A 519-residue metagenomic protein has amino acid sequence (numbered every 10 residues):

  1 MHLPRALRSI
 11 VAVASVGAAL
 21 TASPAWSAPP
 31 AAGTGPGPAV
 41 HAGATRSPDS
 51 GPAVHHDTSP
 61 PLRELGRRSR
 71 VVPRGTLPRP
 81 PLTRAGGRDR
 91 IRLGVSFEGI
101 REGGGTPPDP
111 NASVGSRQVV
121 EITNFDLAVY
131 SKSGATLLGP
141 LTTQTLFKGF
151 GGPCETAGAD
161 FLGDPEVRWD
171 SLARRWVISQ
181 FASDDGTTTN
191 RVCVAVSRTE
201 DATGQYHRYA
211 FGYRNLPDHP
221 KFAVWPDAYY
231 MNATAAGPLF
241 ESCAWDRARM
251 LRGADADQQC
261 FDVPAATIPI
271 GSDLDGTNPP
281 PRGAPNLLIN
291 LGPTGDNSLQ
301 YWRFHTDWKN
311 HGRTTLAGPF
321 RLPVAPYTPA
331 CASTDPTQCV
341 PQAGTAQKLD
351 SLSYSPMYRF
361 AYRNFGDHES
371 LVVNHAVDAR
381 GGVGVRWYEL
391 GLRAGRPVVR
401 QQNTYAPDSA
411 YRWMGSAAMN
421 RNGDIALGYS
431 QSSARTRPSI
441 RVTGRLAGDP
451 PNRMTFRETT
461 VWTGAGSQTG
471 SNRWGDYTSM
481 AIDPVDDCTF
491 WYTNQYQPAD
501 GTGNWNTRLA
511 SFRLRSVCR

Functional and structural regions predicted by a protein language model:
H2-A28: Secretory targeting and sorting signals
A28-R519: C-terminal PAP-associated
